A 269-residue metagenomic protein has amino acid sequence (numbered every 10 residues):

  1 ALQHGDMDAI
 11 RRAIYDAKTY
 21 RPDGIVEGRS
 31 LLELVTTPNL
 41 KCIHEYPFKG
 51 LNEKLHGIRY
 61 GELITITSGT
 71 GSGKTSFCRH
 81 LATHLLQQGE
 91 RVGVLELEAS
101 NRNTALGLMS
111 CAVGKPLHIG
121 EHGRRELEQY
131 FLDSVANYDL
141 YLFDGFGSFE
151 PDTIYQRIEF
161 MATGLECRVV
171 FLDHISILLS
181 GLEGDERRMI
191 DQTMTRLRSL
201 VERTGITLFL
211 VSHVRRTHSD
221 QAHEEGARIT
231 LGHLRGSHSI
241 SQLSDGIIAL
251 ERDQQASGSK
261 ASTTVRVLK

Functional and structural regions predicted by a protein language model:
A1-S30: Short, small/acidic-rich helices and loops at N termini and domain boundaries of DNA replication/processing enzymes
Y20-K115: The Walker A/P-loop phosphate-binding site
E53, H84, Q88-E166, S180: Cytosolic-facing regulatory segments adjacent to core modules
E98-R102, F146-F149, I175-L178, H213-H218 (+1 more regions): Conserved nucleotide-binding/hydrolysis micro-motifs of P-loop NTPases
G107, Q192-K269: Phosphate-binding/switch region of NTP-binding enzymes
L117-E121, F143-S148, L179-D191, Q221-G232: Flexible beta-alpha connector loops of hexameric P-loop NTPases
R168-S199, I206-L210: Helical hairpin unit composed of two closely spaced alpha helices linked by a short loop
